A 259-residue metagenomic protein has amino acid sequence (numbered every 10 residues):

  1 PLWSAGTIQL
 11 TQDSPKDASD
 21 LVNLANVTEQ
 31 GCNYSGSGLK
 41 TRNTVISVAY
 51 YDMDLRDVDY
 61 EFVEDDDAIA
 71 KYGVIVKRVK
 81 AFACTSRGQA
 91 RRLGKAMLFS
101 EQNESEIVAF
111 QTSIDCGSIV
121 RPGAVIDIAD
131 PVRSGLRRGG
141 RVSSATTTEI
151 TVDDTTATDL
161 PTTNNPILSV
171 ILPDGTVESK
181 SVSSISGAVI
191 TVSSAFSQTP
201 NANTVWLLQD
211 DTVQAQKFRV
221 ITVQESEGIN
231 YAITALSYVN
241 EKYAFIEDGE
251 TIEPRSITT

Functional and structural regions predicted by a protein language model:
P1-T259: C-terminal extracytoplasmic interaction modules
